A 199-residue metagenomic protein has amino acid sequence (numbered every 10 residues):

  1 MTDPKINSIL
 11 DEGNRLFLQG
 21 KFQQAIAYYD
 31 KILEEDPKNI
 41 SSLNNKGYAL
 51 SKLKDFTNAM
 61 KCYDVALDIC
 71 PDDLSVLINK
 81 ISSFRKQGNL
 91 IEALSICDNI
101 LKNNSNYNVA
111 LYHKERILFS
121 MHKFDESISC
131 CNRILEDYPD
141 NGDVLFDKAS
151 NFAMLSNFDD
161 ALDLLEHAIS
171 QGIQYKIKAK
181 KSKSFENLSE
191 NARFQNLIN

Functional and structural regions predicted by a protein language model:
E35, I69, N103, D137-Y138 (+1 more regions): Structural marker of alpha-solenoid helical repeat scaffolds
S42, V76, A110, V144 (+1 more regions): TPR alpha-solenoid repeat register
N45, N79, H113, D147 (+1 more regions): Canonical tetratricopeptide repeat
